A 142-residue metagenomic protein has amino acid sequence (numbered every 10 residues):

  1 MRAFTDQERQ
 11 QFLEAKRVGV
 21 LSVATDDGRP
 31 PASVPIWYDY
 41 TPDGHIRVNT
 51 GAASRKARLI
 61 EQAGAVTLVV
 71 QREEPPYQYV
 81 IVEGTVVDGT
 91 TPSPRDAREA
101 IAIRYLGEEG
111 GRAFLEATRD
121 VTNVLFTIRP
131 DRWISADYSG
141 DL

Functional and structural regions predicted by a protein language model:
M1-F4, V80-L142: Charged, gly/pro-rich active-site loop segments
M1-V18: Extreme N-terminal tail/first-helix region
D6-Q7, A53-S54, G111: Structural motif corresponding to alpha-helix initiation and N-cap regions
L13-E14, E61-Q62, R119: Alpha-helix boundary recognition
K16-A52, I60, V66-V70, Y79-V82: Short beta-strand segments
D27-P30, E74-P76, E116-D120: A short beta-turn/loop motif at secondary-structure boundaries
S54-K56, P75, L142: Short, surface-exposed beta-strand-loop junctions and turns on beta-sheet-rich folds
R72-E73, P130: Short secondary-structure boundary segments
